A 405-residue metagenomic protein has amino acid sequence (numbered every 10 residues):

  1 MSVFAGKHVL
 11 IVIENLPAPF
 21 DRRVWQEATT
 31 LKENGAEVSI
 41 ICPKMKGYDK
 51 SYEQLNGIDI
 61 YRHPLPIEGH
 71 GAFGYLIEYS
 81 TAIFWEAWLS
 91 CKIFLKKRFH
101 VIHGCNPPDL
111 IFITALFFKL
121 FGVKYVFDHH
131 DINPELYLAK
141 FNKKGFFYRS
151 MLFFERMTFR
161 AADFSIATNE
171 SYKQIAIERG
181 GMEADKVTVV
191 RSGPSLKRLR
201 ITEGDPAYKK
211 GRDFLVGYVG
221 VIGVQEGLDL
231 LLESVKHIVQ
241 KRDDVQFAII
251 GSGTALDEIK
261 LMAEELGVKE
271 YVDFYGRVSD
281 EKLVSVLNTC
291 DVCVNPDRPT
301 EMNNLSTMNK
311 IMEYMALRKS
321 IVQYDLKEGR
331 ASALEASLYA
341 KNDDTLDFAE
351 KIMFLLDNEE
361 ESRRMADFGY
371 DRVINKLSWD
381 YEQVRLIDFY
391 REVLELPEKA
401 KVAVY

Functional and structural regions predicted by a protein language model:
M1-Y48, Y52-D59, I238, V402-Y405: N-terminal subdomain of nucleotide-sugar transferases
L10, I166, K209-V235, A248: Conserved donor-binding/catalytic core segment of Leloir-type glycosyltransferases
G47-Y48, A82-E86, F99-E135: An aromatic- and histidine-rich active-site surface loop
C91, L110-F121, F146-S165: Membrane-proximal helix-turn-helix segments that form the acceptor-binding/catalytic region of lipid-linked
S171, G193: Carbohydrate-associated surface elements
E226, E281-V286, N295-A316, V322-S332: Nucleotide-sugar-dependent
D257-V284: Nucleotide-activated donor-binding/catalytic signature segment of Leloir-type glycosyltransferases, i.e., the conserved
S337-T345, F354-E360: Conserved acidic donor-binding segment of nucleotide-sugar-dependent glycosyltransferases
